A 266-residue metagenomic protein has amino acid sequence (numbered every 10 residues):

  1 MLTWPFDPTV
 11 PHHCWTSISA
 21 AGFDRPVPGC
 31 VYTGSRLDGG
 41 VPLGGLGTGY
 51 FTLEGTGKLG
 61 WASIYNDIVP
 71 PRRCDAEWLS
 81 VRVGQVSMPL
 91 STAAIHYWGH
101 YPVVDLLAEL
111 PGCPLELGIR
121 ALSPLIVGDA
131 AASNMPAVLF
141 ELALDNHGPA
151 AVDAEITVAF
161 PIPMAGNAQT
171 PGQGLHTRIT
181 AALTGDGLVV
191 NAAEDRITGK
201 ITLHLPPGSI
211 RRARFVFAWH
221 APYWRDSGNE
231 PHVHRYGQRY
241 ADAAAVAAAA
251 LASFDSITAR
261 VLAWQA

Functional and structural regions predicted by a protein language model:
M1-P26, L110-P111, S123-A137, E141-A266: Acidic/polar, glycine-enriched structural segments that form the non-catalytic walls/loops of the carbohydrate-binding
M1-S80: Beta-strand-rich N-terminal accessory domains
P28, R36-D38, T92-A94, V103-E109 (+2 more regions): Intrinsically disordered, low-complexity boundary segments flanking structured domains
Y32-T33, L37, S87, A94 (+2 more regions): Generic detector of short alpha-helix boundary/capping microenvironments and adjacent low-complexity segments
G34-R36, L43, C74-A76, Y101 (+2 more regions): Short, solvent-exposed loop/turn segments at the edges of secondary structure
G47-G112, T180-T184, V189-A193: An extended acidic
L117-L122: Active-site-proximal beta-strand elements of phosphoester/diester hydrolases
